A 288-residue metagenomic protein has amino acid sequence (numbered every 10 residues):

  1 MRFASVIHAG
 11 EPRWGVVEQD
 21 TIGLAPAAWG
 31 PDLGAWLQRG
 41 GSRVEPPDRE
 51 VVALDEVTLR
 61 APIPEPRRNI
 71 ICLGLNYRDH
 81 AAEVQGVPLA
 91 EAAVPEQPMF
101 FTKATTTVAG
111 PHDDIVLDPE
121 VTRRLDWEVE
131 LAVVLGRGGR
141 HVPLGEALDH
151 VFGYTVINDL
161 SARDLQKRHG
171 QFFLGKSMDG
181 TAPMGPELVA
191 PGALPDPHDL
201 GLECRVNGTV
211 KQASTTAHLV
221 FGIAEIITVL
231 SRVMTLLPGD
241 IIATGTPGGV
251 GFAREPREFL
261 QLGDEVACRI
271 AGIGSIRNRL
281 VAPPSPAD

Functional and structural regions predicted by a protein language model:
M1-V94, P98, A267, P284-A287: N-terminal non-catalytic cap/leader segment that marks the start of a structured domain
A4, R60-P62, P88-E91, V116-L125 (+3 more regions): A generic local secondary-structure boundary/capping motif
I7, C72-L73, T102, D126-G136 (+3 more regions): Short beta-strand segments
E50-V52, P62, H80, V116 (+1 more regions): Catalytic-pocket segment enriched in acidic/His residues
L89-G110, W127, Q261-G272: Structural signature of FAD isoalloxazine-binding scaffolds in flavoprotein oxidoreductases
G110-A147, F152, I157-S161: Non-heme Fe(II) oxygenase catalytic core, chiefly the N-lobe of the double-stranded beta-helix
